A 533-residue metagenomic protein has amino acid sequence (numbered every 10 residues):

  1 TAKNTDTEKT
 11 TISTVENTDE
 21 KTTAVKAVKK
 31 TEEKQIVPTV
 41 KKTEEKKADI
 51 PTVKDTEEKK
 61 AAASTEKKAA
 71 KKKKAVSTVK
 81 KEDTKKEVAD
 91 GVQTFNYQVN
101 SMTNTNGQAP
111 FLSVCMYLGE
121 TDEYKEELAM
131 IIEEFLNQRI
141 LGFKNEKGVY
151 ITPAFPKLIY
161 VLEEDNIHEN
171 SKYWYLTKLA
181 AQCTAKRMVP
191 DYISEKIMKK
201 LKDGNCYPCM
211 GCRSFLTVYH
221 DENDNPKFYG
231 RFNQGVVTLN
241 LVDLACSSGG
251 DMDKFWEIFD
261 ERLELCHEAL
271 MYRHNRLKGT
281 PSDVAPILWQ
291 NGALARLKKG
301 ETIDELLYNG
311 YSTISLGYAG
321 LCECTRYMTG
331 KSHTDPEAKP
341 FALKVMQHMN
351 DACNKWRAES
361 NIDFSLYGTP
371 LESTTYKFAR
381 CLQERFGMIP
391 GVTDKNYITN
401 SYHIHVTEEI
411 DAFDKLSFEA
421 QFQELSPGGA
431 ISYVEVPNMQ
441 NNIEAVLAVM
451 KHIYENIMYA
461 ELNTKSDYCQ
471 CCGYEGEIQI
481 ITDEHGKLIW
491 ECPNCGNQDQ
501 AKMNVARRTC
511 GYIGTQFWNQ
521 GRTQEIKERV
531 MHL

Functional and structural regions predicted by a protein language model:
T1-K3, K54, K67-G310, K331 (+3 more regions): Conserved catalytic cores of very large enzyme subunits
D6-T7, T11, V15, D19-E20 (+9 more regions): Acidic, glycine-centered low-complexity repeats within long intrinsically disordered regions
V236, L241, Y311-S315, R507-C510 (+2 more regions): Generic secondary-structure boundary/loop-capping signal
L241, C246, Y318, G330 (+3 more regions): Generic structural "secondary-structure junction" signal
I314-Y327, Q347, R508: Contiguous, well-ordered alpha-helical segments that form the cores/surfaces of helical PPI scaffolds
T325-T329, N438, I453, T509-I513: Generic structural signal for hydrophobic core residues of well-folded globular domains
N494-L533: Long insertion/accessory domains within large nucleic-acid-processing enzymes
